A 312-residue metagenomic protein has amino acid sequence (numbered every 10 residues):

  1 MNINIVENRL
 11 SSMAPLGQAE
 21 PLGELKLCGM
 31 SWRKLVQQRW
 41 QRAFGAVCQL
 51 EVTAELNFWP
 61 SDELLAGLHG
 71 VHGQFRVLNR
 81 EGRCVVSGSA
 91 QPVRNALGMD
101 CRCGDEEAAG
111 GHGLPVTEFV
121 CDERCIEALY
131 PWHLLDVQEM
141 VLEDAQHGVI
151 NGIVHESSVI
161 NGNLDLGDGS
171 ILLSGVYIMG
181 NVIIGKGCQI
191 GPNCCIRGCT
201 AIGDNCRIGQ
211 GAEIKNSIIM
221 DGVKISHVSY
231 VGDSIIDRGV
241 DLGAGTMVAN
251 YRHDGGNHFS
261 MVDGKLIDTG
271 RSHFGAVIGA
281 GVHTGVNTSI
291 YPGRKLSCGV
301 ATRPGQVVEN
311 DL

Functional and structural regions predicted by a protein language model:
M1-I153, R294, G299, G305: Terminal amphipathic alpha-helical/low-complexity segments used for targeting or macromolecular assembly
R9-L10, G169, G187, N205 (+4 more regions): Residue-level recognition of short loop/turn positions
P21, D122-C125, V176, C194 (+3 more regions): Conserved short-loop catalytic and cofactor-binding motifs
G23-E24, C125, G162, I178 (+3 more regions): Short N-terminal micro-motifs specific to bacterial/archaeal maturation and metal-cluster initiation sites
L135, M140-N163, D168-S174, G180: A charged, amphipathic alpha-helical module
L166-I219, V223, Y230, S234: Acidic, glycine-rich loop-and-beta core segments that form the ion-binding/anion-interacting portion of active sites
Q210-G211, N216-L312: Glycine-rich hexapeptide-repeat left-handed beta-helix
